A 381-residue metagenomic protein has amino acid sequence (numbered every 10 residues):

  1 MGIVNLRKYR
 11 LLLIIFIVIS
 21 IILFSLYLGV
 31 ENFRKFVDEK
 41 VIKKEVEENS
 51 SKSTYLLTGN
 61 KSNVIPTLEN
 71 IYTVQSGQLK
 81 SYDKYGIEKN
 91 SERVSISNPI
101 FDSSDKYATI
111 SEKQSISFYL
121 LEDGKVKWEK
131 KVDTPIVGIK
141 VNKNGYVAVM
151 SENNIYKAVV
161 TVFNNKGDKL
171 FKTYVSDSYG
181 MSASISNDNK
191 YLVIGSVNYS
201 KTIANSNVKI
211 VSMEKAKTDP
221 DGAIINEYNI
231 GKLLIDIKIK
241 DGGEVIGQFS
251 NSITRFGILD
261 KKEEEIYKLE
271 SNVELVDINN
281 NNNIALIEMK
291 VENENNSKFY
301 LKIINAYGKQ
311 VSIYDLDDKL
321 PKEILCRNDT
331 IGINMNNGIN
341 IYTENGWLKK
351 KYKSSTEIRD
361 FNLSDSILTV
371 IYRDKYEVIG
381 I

Functional and structural regions predicted by a protein language model:
G2-I116, L120, W128: N-terminal "mature head" segments of proteins
G29-N32, Q78-K80, I116-L120, I155-T161 (+5 more regions): Structural motif
I42-L57, Y85-R93, G124-K131, D168-Y174 (+4 more regions): A short beta-strand motif characteristic of beta-propeller blades
Y55-I65, V94-K106, T134-K143, D177-N187 (+5 more regions): Repeated scaffold domains used in trafficking and secretory/extracellular systems, primarily beta-propellers
I71, Y107-A108, Y146-A148, N189-L192 (+4 more regions): Hydrophobic beta-strand positions that form the internal "hydrophobic ladder" of WD40/Gbeta-like beta-propeller blades
N90-N198, T202: Non-cytosolic head/periplasmic domains of membrane-anchored proteins
Y179-I303: Acidic, serine/threonine- and glycine-rich low-complexity intrinsically disordered segments that serve as flexible
V291, N296-I381: Hydrophilic extracytoplasmic domains
